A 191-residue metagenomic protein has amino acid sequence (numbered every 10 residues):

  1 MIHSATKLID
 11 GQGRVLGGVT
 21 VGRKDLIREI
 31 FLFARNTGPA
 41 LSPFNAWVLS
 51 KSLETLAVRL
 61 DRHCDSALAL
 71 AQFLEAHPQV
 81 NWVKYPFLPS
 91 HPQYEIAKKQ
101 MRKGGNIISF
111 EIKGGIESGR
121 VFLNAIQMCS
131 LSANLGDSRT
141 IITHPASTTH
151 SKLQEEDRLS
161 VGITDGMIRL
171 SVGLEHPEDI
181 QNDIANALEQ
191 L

Functional and structural regions predicted by a protein language model:
M1-Q79: Conserved PLP-enzyme active-site core in the AAT-like
I9-G13, A40-L41, Q100-R102, N134 (+1 more regions): Solvent-exposed alpha-helices and their adjacent loops that cap or buttress functional pockets in soluble metabolic
V21, W82, G136-D137, I142-S147: Positively charged, small/polar-rich N-terminal and surface patches that mediate targeting and assembly and bind
G38-P39, I126-G136, A187-L191: A common structural junction motif
V48-V58, N106-K113, R169-G173: Short, well-ordered beta-strand elements within core beta-sheets of diverse protein domains
L68-Q127, L131-A133, L153-L159: Conserved small-domain helix->loop->beta segment predominantly found in fold-type I
T140-L191: PLP-dependent enzyme catalytic core of the Aspartate aminotransferase-like
